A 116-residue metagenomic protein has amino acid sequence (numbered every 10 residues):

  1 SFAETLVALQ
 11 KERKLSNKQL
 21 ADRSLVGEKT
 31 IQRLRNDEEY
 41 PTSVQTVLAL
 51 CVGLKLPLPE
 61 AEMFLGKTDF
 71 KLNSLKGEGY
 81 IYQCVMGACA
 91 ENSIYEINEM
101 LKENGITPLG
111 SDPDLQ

Functional and structural regions predicted by a protein language model:
S1-K14, S93-D114: A short, Lys/Arg-rich alpha-helix, primarily the initiator
L6, N17, V47: Helix-turn-helix DNA-binding elements, focusing on the entry/boundary residues of the two helices that contact DNA
Q10, A21, C51: The alpha-helix within a helix-turn-helix
S16-R23: Short alpha-helical "recognition helix" segments of helix-turn-helix
K18, K29, P59: Key DNA-contact positions within bacterial/archaeal DNA-binding proteins
L25-T42, K67: Recognition helix of helix-turn-helix/homeodomain-like DNA-binding domains that insert into the DNA major groove
E38-G53: Short, basic-rich loop-to-helix N-cap that marks the start of a DNA-contacting helix
E62-N92, S111-D112: Short, charged recognition helix plus adjacent turn of helix-turn-helix-like nucleic-acid-binding domains
